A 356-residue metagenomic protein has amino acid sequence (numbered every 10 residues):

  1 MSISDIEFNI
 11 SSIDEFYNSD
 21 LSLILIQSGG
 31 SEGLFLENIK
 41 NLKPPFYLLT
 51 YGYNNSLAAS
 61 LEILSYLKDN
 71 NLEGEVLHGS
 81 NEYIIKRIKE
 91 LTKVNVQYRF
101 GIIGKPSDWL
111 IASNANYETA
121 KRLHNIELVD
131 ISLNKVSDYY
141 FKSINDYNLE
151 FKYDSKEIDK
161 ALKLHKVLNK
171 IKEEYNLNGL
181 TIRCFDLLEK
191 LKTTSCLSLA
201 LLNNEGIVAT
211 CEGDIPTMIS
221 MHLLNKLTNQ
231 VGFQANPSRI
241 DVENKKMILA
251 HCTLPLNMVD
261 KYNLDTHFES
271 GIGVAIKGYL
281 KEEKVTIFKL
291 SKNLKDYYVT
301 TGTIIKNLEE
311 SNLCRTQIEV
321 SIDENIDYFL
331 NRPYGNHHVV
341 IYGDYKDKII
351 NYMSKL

Functional and structural regions predicted by a protein language model:
M1, L48, V96-S107, N331-Y342: Short hydrophobic beta-strand segments
I3-V96, P106-N116, K245-I248: Cofactor- and metal-binding active-site motifs of prokaryotic enzymes that mediate redox/radical or nucleophilic
S11, H78, S132-L133, A235-R239: Acidic carboxylate-rich catalytic motifs and surrounding loops in phosphoryl-/glycosyl-chemistry enzymes
G29, K105-D108, F185-L187, L254-L256 (+2 more regions): Short, glycine-/Ser/Thr-/acidic-enriched flexible segments
G30-L36, L187-L191, S220, I349: Short, well-ordered alpha-helical microsegments
E62-T228: Conserved, well-structured core segments that form the ligand-binding/active-site neighborhood of functional domains
I207-I305: C-terminal catalytic subdomain
A275-L356: Extended hydrophobic packing segments that form well-structured cores
